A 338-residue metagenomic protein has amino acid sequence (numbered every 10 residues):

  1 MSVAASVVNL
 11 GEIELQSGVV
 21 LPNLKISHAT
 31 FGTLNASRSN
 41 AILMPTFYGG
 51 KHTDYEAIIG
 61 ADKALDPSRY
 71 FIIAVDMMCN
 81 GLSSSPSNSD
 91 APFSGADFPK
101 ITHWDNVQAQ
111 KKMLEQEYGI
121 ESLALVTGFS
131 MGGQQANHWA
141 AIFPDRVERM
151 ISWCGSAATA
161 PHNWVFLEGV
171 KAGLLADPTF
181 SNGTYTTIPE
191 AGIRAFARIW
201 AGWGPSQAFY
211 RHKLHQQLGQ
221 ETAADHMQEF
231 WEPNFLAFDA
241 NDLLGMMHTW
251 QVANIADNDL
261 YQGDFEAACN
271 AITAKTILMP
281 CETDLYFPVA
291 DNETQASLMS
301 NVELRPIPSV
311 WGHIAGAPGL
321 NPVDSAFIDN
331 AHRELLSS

Functional and structural regions predicted by a protein language model:
L21-T33: A short loop-to-beta-strand scaffold at the N-terminal edge of the catalytic core in hydrolase folds
R38-G49: Short beta-strand element of the alpha/beta-hydrolase
G49-Q134, H138-A141, D145-A158, H162-L167 (+1 more regions): Gly/Pro-rich cap/lid or specificity-loop segments adjacent to the active site
R146, S152-P233: Alpha/beta-hydrolase-fold enzymes
E229, G245-A268: Active-site nucleophile elbow and catalytic-triad environment of alpha/beta-hydrolase enzymes
N258-F265, A274, L285-L298: Short alpha-helix in the alpha/beta-hydrolase fold that links the catalytic acid
I272, L278-P280: Short beta-strand/loop motif that positions the catalytic acidic residue of the alpha/beta-hydrolase fold
E293-A296, N301-S338: Catalytic active-site module of serine/aspartate enzymes centered on a nucleophile-bearing elbow/loop
